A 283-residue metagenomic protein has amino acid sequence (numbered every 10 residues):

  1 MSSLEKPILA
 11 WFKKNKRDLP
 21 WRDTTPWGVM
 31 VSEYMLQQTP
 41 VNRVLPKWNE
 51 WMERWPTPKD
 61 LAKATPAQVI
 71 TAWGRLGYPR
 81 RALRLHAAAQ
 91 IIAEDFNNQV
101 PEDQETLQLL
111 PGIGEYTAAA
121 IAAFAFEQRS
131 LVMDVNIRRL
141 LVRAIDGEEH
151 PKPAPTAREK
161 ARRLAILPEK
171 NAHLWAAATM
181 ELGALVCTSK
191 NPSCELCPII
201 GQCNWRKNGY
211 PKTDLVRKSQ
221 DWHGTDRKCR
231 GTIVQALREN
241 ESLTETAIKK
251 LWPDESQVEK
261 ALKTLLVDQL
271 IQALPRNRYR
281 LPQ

Functional and structural regions predicted by a protein language model:
S2-K228, A236-E245, W252-S256: Catalytic cores of DNA base-excision repair glycosylases
E245-A247, I271-Q272: Conserved active-site loop/cleft motifs that coordinate metal ions or position small ligands
W252-L266: Short amphipathic alpha-helical interaction segments
L266-Y279: A short, conserved structural fragment
